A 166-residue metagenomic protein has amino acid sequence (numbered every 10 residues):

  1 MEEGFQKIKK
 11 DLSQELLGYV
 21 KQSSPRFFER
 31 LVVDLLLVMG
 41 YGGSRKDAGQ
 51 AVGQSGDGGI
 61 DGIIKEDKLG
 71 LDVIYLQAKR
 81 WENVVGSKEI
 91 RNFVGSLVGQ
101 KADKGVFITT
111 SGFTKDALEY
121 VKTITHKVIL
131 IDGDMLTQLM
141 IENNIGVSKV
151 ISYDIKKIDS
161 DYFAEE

Functional and structural regions predicted by a protein language model:
M1-E166: Mixed-charge (Asp/Glu-Lys/Arg
